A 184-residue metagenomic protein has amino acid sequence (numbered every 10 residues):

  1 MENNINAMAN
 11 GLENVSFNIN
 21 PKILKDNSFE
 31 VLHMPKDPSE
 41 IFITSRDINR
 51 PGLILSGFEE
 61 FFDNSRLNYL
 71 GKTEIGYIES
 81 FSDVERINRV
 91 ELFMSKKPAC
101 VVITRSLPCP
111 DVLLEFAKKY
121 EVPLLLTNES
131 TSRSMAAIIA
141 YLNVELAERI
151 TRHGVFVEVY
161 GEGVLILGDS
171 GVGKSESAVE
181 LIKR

Functional and structural regions predicted by a protein language model:
E2-M94: Gly/Thr-rich phosphate-binding loop signature of adenosyl cofactor/nucleotide-binding cores
I54-Y69, T73-L146: Feature captures the catalytic cores and cofactor-binding loops of soluble hydro-lyases/lyases that act on carboxylate
R66, C100, F156, G163-L165: Residue-level preference for the first positions of well-ordered beta-strands
E85-R86, I150, K174: Amphipathic coiled-coil/heptad-repeat helices and related helical stalk/stem segments that mediate oligomerization
T127-T131, I150, V159, L167-G171: Short capping loops/turns at secondary-structure boundaries
Y141-G161: P-loop NTPase nucleotide-binding/switch module
G161-R184: Glycine-rich phosphate-binding P-loop
